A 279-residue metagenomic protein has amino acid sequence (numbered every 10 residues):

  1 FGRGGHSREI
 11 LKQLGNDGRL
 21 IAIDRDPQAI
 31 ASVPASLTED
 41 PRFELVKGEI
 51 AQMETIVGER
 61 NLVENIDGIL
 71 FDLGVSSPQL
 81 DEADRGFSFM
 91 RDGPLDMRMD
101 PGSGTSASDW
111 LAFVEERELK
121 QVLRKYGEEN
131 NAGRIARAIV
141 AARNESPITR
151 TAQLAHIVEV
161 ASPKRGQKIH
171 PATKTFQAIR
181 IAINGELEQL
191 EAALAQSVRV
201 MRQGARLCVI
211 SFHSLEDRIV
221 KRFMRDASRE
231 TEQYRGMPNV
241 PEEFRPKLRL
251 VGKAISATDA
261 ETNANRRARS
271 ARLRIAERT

Functional and structural regions predicted by a protein language model:
F1-T279: S-adenosyl-L-methionine-dependent methyltransferase catalytic core, i.e., the SAM/SAH-binding region
